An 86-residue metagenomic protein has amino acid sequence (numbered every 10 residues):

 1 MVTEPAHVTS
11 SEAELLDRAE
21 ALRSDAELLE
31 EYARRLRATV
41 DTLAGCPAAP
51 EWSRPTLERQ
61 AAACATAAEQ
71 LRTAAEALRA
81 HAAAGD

Functional and structural regions predicted by a protein language model:
M1-D86: N-terminal secretion-targeting helices of virulence/extracellular proteins, encompassing both classical Sec signal
